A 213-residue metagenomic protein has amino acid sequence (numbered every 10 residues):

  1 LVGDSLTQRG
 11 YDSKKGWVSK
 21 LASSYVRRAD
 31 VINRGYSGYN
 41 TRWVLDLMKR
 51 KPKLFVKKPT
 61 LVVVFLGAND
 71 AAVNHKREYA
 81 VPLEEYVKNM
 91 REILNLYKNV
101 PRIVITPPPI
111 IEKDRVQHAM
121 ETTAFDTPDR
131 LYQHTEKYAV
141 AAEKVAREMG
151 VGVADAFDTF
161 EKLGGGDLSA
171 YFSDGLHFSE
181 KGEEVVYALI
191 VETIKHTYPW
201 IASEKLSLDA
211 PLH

Functional and structural regions predicted by a protein language model:
L1-D12, Y39, A71: Catalytic nucleophile-elbow at a beta strand-turn-alpha helix junction centered on a G-D-S/GDSL motif, marking
G3-D4, N33, L66: Short glycine-centered, acidic/aromatic-flanked micro-motifs in structured strand/loop junctions that mark active-site
D4, Y36, L176: Conserved donor-binding loops in enzymes that form glycosidic bonds
K15, S19-D30, W43-H213: Alpha-helical cap/lid subdomain in secreted, periplasmic, or secretory-pathway luminal O-acyl-processing enzymes
N33-N40: Short beta->alpha junction loops
